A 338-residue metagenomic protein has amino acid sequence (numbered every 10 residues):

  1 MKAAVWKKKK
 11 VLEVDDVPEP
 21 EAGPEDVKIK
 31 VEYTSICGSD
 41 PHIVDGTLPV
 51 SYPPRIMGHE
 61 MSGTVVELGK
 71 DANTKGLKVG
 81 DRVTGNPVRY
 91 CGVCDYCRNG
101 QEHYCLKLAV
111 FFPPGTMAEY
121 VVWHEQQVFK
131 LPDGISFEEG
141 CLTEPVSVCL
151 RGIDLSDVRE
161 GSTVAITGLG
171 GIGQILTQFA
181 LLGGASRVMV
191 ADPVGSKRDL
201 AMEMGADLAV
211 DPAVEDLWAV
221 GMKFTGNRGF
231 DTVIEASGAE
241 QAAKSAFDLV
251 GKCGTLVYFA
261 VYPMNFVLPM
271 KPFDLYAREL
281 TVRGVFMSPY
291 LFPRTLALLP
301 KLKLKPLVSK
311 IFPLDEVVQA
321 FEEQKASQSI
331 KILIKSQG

Functional and structural regions predicted by a protein language model:
A3, E215, K244-D248, P289-G338: C-terminal hydrophobic helical "lid"/dimerization subdomain of Rossmann-like NAD(P)H-dependent oxidoreductases
A3-E21, G38-E67, T84, R98-P114: N-terminal glycine-rich cofactor-binding segment
P20-T34, T47-D95, P132-G134: Glycine-rich beta-strand-centered segment in the early N-terminal region that forms part of a ligand/cofactor-binding
R89-T167: NAD(P)H dinucleotide-binding glycine-rich loop of Rossmann-like/cofactor-binding domains, especially the beta1-alpha1
S136-V214: Mid-domain Rossmann-like dinucleotide-binding core that forms the NAD(H)/NADP(H) cofactor-binding site
E203, E240-K301, S336-G338: Glycine-rich phosphate-binding loop and adjacent beta-alpha segment of Rossmann(oid) nucleotide-cofactor-binding
D216-G226: Short amphipathic alpha-helix with an adjacent loop that forms part of the alpha/beta core around
